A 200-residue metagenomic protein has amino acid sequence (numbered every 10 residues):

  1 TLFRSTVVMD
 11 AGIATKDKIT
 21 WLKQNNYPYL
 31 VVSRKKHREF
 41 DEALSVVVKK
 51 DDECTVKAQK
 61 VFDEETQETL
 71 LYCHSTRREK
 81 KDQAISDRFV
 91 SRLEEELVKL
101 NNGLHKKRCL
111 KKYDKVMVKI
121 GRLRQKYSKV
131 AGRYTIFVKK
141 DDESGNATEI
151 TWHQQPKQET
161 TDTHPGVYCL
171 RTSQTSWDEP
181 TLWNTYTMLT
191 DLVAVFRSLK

Functional and structural regions predicted by a protein language model:
T1-K200: Anion-binding and metal-coordination hotspots
